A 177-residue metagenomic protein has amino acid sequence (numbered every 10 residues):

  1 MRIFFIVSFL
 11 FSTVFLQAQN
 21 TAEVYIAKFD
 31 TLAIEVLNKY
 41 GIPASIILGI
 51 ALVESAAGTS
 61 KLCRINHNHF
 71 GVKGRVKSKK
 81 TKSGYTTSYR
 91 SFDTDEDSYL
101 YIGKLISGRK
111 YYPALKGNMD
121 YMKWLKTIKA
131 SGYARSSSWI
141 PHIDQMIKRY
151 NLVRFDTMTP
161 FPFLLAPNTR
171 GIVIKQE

Functional and structural regions predicted by a protein language model:
M1-A22: Bacterial Sec-dependent N-terminal signal peptides
L16-E177: Catalytic cores of secreted/periplasmic lytic hydrolases that degrade extracellular macromolecules
